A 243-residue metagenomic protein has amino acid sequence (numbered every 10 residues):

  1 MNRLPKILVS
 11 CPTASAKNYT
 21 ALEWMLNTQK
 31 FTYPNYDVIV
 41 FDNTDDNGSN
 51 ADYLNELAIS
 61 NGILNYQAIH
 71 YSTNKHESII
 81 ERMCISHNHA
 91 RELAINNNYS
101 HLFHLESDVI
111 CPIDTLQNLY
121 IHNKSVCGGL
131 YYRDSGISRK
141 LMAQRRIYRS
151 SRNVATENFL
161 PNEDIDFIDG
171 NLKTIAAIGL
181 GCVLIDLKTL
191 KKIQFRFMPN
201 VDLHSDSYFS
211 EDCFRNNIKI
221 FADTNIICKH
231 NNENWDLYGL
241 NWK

Functional and structural regions predicted by a protein language model:
M1-N27: N-proximal low-complexity "stem/linker" segments adjacent to membrane-targeting elements
K6-S10, D37, Y208: Cell-envelope/extracellular polymer assembly enzymes that use nucleotide-activated donors
W24-Y36: Short, acidic, metal-binding catalytic loop of nucleotide-sugar glycosyltransferases
N35-D46, H70-Y71: Short beta-strand/loop segment that forms part of the nucleotide-sugar
N47-Y99: Active-site-proximal specificity loops/subdomain of glycosyltransferases
N98-I110: Short beta-strand-to-loop acidic/aromatic patch adjacent to the donor-nucleotide binding site
P112-M198: Conserved catalytic core of nucleotide-sugar-dependent glycosyltransferases
L172, A177-C182, L187-K243: C-terminal catalytic/acceptor-binding lobe
